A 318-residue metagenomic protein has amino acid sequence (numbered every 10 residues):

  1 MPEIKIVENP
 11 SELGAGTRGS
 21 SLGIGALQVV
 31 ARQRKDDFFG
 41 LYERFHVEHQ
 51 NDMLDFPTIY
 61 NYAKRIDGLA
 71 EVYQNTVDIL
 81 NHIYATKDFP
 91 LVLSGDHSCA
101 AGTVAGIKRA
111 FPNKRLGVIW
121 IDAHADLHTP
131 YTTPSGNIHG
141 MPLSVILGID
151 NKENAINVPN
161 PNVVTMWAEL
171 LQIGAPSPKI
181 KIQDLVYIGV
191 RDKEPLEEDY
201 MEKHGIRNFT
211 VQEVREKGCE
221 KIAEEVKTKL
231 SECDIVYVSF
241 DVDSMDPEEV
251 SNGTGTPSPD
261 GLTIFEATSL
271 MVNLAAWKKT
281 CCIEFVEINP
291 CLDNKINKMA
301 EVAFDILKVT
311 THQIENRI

Functional and structural regions predicted by a protein language model:
P2-I318: Conserved alpha-helical scaffold segments that buttress catalytic/binding sites
